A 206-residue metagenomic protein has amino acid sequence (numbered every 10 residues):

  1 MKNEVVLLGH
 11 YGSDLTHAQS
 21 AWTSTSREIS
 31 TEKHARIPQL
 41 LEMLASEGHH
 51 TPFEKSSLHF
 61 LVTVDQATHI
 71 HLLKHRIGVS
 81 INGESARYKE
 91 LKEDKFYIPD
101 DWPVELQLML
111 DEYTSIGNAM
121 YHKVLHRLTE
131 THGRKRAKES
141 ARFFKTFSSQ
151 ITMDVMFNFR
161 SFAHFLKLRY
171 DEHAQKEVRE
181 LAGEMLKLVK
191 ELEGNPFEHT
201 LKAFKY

Functional and structural regions predicted by a protein language model:
M1-Y206: Family-specific signature for flavin-dependent thymidylate synthase
